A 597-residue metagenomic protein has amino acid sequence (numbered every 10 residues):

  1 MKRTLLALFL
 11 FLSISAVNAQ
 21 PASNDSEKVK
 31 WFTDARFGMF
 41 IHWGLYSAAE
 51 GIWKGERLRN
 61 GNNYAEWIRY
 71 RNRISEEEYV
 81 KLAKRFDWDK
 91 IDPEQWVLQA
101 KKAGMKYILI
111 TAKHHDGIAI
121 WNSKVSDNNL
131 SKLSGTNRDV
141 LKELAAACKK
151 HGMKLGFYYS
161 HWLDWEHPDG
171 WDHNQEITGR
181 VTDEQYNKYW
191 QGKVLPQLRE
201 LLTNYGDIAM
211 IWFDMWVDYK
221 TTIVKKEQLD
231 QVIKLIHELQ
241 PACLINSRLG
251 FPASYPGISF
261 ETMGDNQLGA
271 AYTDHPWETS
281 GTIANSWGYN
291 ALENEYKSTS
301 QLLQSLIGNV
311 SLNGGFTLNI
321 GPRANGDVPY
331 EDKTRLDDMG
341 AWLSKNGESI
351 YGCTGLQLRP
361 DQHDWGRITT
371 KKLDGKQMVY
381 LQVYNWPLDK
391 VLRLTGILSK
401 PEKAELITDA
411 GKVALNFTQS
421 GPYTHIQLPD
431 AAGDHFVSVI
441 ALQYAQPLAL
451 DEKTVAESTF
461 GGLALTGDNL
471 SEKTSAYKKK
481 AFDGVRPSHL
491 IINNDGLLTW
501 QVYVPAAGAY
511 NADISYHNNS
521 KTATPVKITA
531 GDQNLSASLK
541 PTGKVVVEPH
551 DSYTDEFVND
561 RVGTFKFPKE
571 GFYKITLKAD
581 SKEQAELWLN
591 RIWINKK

Functional and structural regions predicted by a protein language model:
M1-A22: Bacterial Sec-dependent N-terminal signal peptides
Q20-A509, Y516-D560, T564-F565, T576-K597: Mature catalytic domains of secreted/periplasmic carbohydrate-active enzymes
